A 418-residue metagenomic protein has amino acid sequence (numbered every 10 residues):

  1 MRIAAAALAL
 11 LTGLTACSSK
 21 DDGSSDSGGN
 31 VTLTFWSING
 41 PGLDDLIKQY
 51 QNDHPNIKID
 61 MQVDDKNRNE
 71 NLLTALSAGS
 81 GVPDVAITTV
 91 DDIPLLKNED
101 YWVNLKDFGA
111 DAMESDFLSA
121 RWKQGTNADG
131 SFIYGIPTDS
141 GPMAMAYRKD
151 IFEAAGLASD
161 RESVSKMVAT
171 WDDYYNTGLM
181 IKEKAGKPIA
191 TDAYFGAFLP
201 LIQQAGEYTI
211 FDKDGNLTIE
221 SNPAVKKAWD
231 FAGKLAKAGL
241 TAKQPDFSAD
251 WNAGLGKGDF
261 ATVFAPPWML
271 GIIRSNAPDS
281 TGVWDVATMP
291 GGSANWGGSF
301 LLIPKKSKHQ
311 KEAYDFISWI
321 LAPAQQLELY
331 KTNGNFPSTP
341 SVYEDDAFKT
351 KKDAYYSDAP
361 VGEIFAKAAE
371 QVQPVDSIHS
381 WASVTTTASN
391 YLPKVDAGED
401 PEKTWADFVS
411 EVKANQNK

Functional and structural regions predicted by a protein language model:
M1-T32, N52, S410-K418: Short, low-complexity disordered leader/linker segments with a strong preference for bacterial N-terminal type II
S24-I47, S140-P142, H379-S380: Extracytoplasmic "Venus flytrap"
G28-N39, I57-Q62, D84-V85, Y134 (+1 more regions): Short, well-ordered beta-strand elements
Q49-F117, G135, A154-G156, A253-G254 (+3 more regions): Extracytoplasmic "Venus flytrap"/periplasmic binding protein-like
V90-A144, D172, V283-D285, K352: Hinge/lid segment of periplasmic solute-binding proteins
N176-L179, D214-P245: Glycine-centered hinge/linker elements that transmit conformational signals in sensory and ligand-binding systems
N252, G271, S299-H379: Mature extracytoplasmic/periplasmic domains
Y356-E411: C-terminal capping/gating helix-and-loop segments adjacent to ligand/active sites or protein-protein/ligand interfaces
